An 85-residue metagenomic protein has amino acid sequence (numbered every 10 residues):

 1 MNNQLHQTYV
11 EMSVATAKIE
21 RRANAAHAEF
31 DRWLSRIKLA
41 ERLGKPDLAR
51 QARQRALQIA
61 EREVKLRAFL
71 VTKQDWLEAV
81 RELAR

Functional and structural regions predicted by a protein language model:
M1-R85: Extended, charge-rich alpha-helical scaffolding segments
